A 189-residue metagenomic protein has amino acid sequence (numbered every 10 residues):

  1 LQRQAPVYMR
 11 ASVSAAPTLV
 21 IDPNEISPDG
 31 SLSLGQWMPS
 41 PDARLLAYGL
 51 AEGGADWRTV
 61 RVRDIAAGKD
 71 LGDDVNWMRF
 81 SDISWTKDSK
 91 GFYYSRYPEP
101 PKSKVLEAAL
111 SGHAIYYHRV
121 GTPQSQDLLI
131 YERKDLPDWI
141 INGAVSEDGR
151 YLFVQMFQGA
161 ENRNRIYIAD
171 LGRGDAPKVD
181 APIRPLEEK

Functional and structural regions predicted by a protein language model:
L1-K189: Beta-propeller folds
